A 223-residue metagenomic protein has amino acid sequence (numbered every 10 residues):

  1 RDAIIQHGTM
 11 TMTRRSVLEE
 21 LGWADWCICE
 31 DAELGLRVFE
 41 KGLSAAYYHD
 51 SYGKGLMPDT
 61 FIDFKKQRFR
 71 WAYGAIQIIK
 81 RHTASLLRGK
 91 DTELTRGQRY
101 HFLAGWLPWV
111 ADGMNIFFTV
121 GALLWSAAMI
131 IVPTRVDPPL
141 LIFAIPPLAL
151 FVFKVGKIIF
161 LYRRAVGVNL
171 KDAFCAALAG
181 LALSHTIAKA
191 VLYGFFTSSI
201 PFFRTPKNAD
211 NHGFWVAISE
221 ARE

Functional and structural regions predicted by a protein language model:
R1-I28, F61-L103, L107: Long helical/loop segments within the catalytic core of UDP-sugar-dependent glycosyltransferases, especially the large
R1-T9, S16-V17, K189, Y193-E223: Glycosyltransferases that elongate glycans
W26, G35-K54: Catalytic donor-sugar/metal-binding loop of nucleotide-sugar-dependent glycosyltransferases
A32, L36-R37, F69-I76, R99-M114 (+1 more regions): Alpha-helical transmembrane segments of integral membrane proteins, especially early/N-terminal helices
K41, S51-I79, A182, Y193: Short, non-transmembrane cytosolic segments of multipass membrane proteins
L56-Y73, V168-F174, P201-V216: Nucleotide-sugar-dependent glycosyltransferase catalytic core
K90-F117, T205-E223: Loop-to-transmembrane boundary segments
P108-P201, E220-E223: Membrane-embedded multi-pass helical conduit in multi-pass membrane proteins, especially envelope-biosynthetic
